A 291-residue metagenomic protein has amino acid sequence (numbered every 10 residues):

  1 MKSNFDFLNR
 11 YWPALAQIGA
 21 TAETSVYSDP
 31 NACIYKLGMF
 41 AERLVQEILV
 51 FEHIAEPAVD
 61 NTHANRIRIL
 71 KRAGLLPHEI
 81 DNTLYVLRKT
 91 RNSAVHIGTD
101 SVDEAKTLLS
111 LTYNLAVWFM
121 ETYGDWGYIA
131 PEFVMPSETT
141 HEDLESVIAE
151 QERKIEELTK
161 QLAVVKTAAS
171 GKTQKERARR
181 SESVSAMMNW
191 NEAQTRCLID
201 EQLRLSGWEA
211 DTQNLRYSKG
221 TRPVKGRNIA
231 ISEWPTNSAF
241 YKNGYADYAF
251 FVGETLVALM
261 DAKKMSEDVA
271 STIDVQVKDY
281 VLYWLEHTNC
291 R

Functional and structural regions predicted by a protein language model:
M1-E152: Amphipathic alpha-helical interface elements
Y123-R291: Accessory nucleic-acid engagement/destabilization modules that flank
